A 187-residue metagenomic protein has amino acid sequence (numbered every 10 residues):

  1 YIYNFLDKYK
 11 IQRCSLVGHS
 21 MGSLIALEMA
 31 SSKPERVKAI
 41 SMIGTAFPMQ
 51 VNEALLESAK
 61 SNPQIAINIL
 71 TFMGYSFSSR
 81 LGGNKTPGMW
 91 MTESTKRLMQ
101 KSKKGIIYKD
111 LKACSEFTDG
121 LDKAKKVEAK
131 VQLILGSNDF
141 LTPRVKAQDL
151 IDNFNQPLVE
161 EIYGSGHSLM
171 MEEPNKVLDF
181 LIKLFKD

Functional and structural regions predicted by a protein language model:
Y1-G18, D179: Active-site loop/oxyanion-hole signature of alpha/beta-hydrolase fold enzymes
D7-R13, P34-E35, E128-A129, Q156: Active-site acidic short loop of glycosyltransferases
L24-I69: Flexible "cap/lid" loop of the alpha/beta hydrolase fold
P48, E57-K126: Conserved alpha/beta-hydrolase catalytic His-Asp/Glu region
V127, L133-L135, D139: Short beta-strand/loop motif that positions the catalytic acidic residue of the alpha/beta-hydrolase fold
F140-K146: Conserved alpha/beta-hydrolase "acid-adjacent" motif
Q148-P157: Active-site-adjacent alpha-helix of alpha/beta-hydrolase-fold enzymes
Q156-D187: Catalytic active-site module of serine/aspartate enzymes centered on a nucleophile-bearing elbow/loop
